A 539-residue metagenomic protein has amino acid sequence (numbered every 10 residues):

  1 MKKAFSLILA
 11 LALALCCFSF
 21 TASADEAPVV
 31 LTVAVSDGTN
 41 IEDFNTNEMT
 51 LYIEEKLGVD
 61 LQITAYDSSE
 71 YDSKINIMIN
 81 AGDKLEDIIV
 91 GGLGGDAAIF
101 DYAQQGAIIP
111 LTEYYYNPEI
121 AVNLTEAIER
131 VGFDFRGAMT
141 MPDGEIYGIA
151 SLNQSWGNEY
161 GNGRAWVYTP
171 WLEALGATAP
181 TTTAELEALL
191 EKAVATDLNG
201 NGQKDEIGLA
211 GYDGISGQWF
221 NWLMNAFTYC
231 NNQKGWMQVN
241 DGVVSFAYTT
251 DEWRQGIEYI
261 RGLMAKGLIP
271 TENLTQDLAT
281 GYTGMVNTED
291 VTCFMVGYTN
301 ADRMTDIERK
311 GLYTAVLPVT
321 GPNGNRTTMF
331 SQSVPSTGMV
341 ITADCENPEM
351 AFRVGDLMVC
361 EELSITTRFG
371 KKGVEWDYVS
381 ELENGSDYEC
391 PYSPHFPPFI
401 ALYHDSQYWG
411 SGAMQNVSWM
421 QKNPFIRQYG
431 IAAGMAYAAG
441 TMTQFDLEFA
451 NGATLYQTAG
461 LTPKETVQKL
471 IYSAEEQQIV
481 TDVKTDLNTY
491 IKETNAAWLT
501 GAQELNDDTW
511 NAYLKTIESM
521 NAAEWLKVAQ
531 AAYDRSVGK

Functional and structural regions predicted by a protein language model:
M1-L9: Positively charged n-region of N-terminal signal peptides that target proteins for export
S6, S19-A188, N231-W236, V244-Y248 (+2 more regions): Conserved N-terminal structural module of periplasmic/extracytoplasmic solute-binding proteins
I8-C17: Bacterial N-terminal signal peptides
A27-L31, L57-L61, G82-D87, Q105-I109 (+6 more regions): Loop/turn elements at helix/coil->beta-strand transitions in domains of secreted/extracellular proteins
S36, L363-A496: Conserved small-residue motifs centered on glycine
K84, A97-D101, V194-Q203, I215-L223 (+3 more regions): Secretory-pathway/luminal and periplasmic proteins that interact with or process carbohydrate-rich
F100, Y212-W236, R261-I426: Extracytoplasmic/periplasmic substrate-binding proteins
T112, M141-Q218, Q238-G284, M339-V374 (+1 more regions): Helix-loop-helix "hinge/cap" segment bordering the ligand-binding cleft or interdomain interface
